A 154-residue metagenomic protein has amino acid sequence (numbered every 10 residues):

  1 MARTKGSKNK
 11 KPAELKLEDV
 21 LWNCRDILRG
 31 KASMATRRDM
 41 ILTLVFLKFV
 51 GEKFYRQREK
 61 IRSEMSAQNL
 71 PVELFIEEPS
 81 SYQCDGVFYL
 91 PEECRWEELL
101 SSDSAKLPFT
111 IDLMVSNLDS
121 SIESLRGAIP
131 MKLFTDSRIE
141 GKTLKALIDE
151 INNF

Functional and structural regions predicted by a protein language model:
A2-F154: Non-catalytic, mostly N-terminal accessory regions of nucleic-acid modification and defense proteins
